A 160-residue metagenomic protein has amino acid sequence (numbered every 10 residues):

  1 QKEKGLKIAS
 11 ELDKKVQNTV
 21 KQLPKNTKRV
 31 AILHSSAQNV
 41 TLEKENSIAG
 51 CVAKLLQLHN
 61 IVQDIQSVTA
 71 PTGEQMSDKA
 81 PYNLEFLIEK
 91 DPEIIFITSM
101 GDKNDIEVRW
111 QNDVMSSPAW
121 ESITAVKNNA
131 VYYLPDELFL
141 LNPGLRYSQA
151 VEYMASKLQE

Functional and structural regions predicted by a protein language model:
Q1, G5, A9, L42-N46 (+4 more regions): Solvent-exposed, acidic/flexible segments
K4-Q63, A70: Basic- and aromatic-lined ligand-binding clefts that recognize polyanionic substrates
G5-A9, D13-V20, A49-A53, L84 (+6 more regions): Extracytoplasmic/secreted envelope proteins and their assembly/folding machinery, especially bacterial periplasmic
K25-V30, H59, D91-I95, K127-A130: Loop/turn elements at helix/coil->beta-strand transitions in domains of secreted/extracellular proteins
L33-S36, D64-Q66, T98-G101, L134-E137: Active-site-proximal beta-strand/loop segments in catalytic clefts of secreted hydrolases
S67-L84: Short helix-initiation/N-cap motifs at beta->coil->alpha
N83-M100: Proline-aspartate-enriched helix->loop->beta-strand connector
S99-E160: Structured C-terminal subdomain patch of bacterial secreted/periplasmic proteins
